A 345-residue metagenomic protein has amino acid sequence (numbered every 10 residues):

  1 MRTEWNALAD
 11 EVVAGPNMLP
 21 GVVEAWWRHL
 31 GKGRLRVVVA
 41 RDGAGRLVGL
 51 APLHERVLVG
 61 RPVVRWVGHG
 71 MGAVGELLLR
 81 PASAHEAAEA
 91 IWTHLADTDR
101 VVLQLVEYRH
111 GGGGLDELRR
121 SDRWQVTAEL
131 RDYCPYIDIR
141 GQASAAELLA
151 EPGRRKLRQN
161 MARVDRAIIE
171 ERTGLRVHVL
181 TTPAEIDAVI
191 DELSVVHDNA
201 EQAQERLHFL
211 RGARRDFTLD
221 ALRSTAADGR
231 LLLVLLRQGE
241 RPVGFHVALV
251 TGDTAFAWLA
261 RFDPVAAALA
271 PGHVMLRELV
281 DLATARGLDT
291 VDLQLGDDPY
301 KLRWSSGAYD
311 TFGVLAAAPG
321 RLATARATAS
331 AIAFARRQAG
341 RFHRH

Functional and structural regions predicted by a protein language model:
M1-V64, E107-C134, D138-A268: A conserved beta-strand-loop-helix scaffold within acyl/acetyltransferase catalytic domains
G33-L35, S83, D97-V102, L231 (+1 more regions): Short, high-confidence coil segments that cap the C-terminus of an alpha-helix and link into the following beta-strand
H69-R100: A gly/proline- and charged-residue-enriched helix-loop-helix capping module
M71, D99, T127-R131, E171 (+1 more regions): A short, structural micro-pattern
E86-H94, E205-R326: Aromatic (often tryptophan-rich) hydrophobic motifs at membrane interfaces
L95-G113: ATP-hydrolysis module of ASCE/P-loop NTPase motor domains, specifically the Walker B Asp-Glu catalytic pair
V102-L105, H178, T290-D292: Short catalytic-loop micro-motif centered on adjacent basic/acidic residues
E117-A146, L232, L288-H345: Active-site/acyl-donor-binding loops of N-acyltransferases
